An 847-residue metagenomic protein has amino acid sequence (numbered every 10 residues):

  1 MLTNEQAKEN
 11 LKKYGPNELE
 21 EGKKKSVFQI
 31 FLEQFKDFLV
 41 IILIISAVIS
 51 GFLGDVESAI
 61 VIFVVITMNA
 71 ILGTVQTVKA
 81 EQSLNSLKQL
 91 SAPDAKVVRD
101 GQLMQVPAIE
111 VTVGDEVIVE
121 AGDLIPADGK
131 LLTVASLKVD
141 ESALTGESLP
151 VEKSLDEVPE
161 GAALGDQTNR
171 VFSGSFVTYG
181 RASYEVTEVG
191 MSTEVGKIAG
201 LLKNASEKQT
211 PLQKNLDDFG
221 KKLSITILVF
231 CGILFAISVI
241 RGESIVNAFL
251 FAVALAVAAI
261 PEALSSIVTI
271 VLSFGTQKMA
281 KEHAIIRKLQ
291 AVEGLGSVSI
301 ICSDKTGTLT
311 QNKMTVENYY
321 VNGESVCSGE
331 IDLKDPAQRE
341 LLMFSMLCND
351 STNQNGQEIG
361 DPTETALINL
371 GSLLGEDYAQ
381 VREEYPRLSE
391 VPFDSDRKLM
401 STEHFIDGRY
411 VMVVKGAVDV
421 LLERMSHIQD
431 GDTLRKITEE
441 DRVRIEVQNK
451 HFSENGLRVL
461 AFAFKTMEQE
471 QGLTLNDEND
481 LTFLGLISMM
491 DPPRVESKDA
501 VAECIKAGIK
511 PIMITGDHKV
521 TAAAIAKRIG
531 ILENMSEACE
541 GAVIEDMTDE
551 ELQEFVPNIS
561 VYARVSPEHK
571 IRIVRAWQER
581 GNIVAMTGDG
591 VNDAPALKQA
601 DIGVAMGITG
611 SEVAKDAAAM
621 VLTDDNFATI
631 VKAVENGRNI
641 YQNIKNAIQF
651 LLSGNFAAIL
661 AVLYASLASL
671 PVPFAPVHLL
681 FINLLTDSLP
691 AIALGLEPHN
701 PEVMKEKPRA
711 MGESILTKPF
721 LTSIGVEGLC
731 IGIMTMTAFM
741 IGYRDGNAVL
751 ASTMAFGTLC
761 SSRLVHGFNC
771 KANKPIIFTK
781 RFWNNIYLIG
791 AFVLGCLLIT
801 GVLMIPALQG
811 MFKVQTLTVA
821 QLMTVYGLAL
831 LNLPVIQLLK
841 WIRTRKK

Functional and structural regions predicted by a protein language model:
M1-K705, I715-L716, L729, M740 (+2 more regions): Conserved cytosolic headpiece of P-type ATPases
T686, I731, T753-G767: Generic alpha-helical transmembrane segments
A710-L729, V749-T753: Membrane-water interface at loop-to-transmembrane-helix junctions
M734: C-terminal catalytic subdomain
R744-A748: Membrane-helix interface and helix-disruption motif detector
C770: A C-terminal functional module that forms or caps the active site or interfaces directly with catalytic machinery
